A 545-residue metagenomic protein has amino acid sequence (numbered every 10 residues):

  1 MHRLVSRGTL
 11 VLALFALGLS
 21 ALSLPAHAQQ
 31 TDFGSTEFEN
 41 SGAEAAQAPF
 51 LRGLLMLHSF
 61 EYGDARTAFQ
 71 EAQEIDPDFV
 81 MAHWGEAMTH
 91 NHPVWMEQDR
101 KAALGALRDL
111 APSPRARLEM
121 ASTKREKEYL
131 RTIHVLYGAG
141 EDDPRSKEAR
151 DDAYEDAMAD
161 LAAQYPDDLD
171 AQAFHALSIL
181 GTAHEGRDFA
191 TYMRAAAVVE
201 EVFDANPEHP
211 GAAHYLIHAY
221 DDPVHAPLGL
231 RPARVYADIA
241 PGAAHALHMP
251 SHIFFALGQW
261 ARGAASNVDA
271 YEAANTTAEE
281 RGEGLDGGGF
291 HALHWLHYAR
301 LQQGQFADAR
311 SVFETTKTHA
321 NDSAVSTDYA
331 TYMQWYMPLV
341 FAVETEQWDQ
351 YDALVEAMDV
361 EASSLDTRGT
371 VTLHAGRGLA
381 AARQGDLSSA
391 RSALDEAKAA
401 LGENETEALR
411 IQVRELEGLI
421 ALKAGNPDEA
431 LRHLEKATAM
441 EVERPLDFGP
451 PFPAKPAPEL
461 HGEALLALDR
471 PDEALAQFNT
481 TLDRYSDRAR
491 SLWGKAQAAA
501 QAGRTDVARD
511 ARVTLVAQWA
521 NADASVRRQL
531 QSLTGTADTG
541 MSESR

Functional and structural regions predicted by a protein language model:
A45, D78-V80, D168-A171, E208-P210 (+4 more regions): Residue-level recognition of tetratricopeptide repeat
F50, M81-G85, A173, H214-Y215 (+10 more regions): Alpha-solenoid helical repeat scaffolds
L51, G85, L130-V135, F174 (+12 more regions): "A position-specific structural signal for the A-helix of alpha-solenoid helical repeats
M56, H90, V135, I179 (+8 more regions): Residue at a conserved register position within TPR or TPR-like alpha-solenoid repeats
E74, P112, E200, D204 (+8 more regions): Amphipathic alpha-helical segments of tetratricopeptide repeats
V80, A87, N91-W95, D99-R115 (+6 more regions): TPR/TPR-like (Sel1-like) alpha-helical repeat modules
